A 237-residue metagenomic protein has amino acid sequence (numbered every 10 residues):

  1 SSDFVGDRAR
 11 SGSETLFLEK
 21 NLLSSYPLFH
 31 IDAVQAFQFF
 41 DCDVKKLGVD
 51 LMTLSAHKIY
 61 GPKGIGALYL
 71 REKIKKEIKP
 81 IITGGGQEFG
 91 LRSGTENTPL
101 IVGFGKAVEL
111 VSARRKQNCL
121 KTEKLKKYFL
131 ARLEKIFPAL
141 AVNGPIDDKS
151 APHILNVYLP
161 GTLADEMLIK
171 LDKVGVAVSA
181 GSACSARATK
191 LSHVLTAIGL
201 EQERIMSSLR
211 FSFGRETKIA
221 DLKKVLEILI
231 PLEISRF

Functional and structural regions predicted by a protein language model:
S1-F237: Pyridoxal 5′-phosphate
